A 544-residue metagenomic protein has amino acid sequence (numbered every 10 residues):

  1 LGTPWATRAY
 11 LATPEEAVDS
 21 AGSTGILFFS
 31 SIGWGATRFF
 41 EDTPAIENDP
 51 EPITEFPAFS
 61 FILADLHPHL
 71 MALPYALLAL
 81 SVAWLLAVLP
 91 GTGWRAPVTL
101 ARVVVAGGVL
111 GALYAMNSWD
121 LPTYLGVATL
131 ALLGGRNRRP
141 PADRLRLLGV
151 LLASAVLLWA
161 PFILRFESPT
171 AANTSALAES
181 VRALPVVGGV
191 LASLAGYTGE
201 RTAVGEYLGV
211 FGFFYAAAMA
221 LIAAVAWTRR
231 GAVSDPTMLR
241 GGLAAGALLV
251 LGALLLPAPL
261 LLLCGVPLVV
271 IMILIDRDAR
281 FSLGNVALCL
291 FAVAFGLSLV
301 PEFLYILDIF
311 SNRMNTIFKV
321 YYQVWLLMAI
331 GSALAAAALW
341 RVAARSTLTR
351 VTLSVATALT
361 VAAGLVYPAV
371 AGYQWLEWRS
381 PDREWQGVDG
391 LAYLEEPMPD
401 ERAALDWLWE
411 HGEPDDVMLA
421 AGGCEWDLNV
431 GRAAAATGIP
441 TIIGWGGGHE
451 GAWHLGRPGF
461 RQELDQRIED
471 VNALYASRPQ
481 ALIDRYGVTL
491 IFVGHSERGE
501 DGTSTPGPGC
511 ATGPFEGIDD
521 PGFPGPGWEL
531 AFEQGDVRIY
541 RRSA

Functional and structural regions predicted by a protein language model:
G2-P50, L147-G431, E497-D501: Transmembrane helical bundles and short interhelical boundary loops of multi-pass, membrane-embedded
T54-A72, E425, R432: Individual transmembrane alpha-helix segments
S60-F61, V103-M116, G246-A253: Membrane-interface alpha helices of multi-pass inner-membrane proteins
A72-A79: Transmembrane alpha-helices of multi-pass, membrane-embedded glycan-processing enzymes that use lipid-linked
Y75, D120-A131, L262-G265: Transmembrane-embedded, aromatic-rich helix segments that form part of the hydrophobic channel/pocket engaging
A79-A101, L130-R139, A232-S234: Membrane-interface transmembrane helices that cradle and orient dolichyl/undecaprenyl
A369-A544: Extracytoplasmic
